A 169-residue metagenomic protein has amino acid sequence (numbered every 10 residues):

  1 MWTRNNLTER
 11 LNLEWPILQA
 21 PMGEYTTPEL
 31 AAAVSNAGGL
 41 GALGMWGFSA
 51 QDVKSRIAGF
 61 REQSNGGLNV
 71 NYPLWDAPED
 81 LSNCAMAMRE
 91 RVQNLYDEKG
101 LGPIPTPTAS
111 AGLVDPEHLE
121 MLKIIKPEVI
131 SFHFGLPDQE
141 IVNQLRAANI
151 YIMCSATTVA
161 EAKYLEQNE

Functional and structural regions predicted by a protein language model:
W2-E169: Active-site entrance/lid segments in N-terminal catalytic domains of soluble metabolic enzymes
